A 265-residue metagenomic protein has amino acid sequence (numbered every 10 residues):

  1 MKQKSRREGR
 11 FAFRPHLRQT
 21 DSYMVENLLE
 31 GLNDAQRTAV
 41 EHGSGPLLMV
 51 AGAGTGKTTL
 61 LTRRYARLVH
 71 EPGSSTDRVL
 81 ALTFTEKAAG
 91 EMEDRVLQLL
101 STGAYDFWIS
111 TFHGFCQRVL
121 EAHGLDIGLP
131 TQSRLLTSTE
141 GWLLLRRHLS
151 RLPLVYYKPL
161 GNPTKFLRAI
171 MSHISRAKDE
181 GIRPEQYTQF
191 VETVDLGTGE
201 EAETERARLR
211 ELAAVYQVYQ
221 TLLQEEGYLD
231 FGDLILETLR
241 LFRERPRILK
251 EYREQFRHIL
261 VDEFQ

Functional and structural regions predicted by a protein language model:
K2-T131, L135, W142, R247-K250 (+1 more regions): P-loop NTPase Walker
G43, A104-F107, G124-Y228, G232 (+1 more regions): ATP-hydrolysis module of ASCE/P-loop NTPase motor domains, specifically the Walker B Asp-Glu catalytic pair
E225-Y228, P246, V261: Alpha-helix boundary/capping and short turn/kink residues
T238-E251: An alpha-helical support segment within catalytic cores of ATP-dependent transferases
Y252-Q265: SF2 helicase catalytic motif II
